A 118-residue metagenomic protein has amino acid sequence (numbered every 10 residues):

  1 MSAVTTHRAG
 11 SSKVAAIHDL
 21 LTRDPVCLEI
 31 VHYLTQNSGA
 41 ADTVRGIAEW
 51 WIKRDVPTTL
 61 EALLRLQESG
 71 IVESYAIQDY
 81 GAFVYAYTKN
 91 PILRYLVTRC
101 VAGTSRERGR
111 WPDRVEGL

Functional and structural regions predicted by a protein language model:
M1-S2, L118: Non-catalytic signal-transmission and effector/linker regions of two-component phosphorelay proteins
S2-Q36: Short alpha-helical segments that sit at the start of domains
L21-V26, A76-G103: Short, cationic-aromatic polyanion-contact patches
L34-T35, V56, Y85-N90, D113: Extended, charge-rich alpha-helical interface modules
G39-W50: Short acidic, hydrophobic short linear motifs in intrinsically disordered regions
I52-E68: Short amphipathic alpha-helical interaction segments
Q67-Q78: A short, conserved structural fragment
V97-L118: Amphipathic alpha-helical dimerization/coiled-coil segments that flank or bridge DNA-binding/regulatory modules
